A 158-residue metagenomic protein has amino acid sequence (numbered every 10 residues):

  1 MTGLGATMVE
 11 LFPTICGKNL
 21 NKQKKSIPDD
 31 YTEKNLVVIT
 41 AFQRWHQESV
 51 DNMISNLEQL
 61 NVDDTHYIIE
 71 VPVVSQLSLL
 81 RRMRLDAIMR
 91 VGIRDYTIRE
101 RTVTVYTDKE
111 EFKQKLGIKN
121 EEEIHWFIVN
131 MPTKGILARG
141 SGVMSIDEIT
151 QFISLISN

Functional and structural regions predicted by a protein language model:
T2-I27, E48, N52: N-terminal "domain-start" segment that seeds a small globular fold
S26-D30, G140-G142: Short amphipathic beta-strand/extended segments with alternating polar/hydrophobic composition
D29-V50: Short active-site neighborhood of thiol/selenol oxidoreductases, capturing the structured segment around
V37-I39, E70, I128: Structural beta-sheet core signal
H46-D95: Structural microenvironment flanking redox-active thiols in thiol-disulfide oxidoreductases
I69, L85-N120: Short, internal strand/loop/helix patches that form the active-site neighborhood or redox-interaction surface
Q114, E122-N158: Thiol-/selenol-based redox modules, centered on thioredoxin-like and closely related oxidoreductase domains
